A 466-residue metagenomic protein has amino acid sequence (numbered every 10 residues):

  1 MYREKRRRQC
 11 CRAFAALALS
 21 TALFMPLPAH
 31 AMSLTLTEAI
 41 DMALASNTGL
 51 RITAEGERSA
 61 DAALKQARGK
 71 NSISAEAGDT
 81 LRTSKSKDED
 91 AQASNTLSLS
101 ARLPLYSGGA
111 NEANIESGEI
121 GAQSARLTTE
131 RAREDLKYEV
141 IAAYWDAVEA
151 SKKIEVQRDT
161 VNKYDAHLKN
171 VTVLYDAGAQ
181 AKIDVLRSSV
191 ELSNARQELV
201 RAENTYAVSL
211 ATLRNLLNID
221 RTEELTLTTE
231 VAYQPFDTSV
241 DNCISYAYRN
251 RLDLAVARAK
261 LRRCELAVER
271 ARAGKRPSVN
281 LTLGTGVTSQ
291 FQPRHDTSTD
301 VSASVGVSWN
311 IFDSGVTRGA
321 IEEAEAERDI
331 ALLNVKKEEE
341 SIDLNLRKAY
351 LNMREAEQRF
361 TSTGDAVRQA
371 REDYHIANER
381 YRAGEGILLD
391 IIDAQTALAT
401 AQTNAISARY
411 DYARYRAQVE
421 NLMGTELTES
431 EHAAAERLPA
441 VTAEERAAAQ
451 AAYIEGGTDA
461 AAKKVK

Functional and structural regions predicted by a protein language model:
Y2-R6, T129-Y246, A349-N352, A356-R359 (+4 more regions): Periplasmic alpha-helical coiled-coil/stalk elements that build and connect Gram-negative outer-membrane
R3-R6, H30, N404-K466: Acidic, low-complexity, intrinsically disordered peripheral segments
A15-P26: Bacterial N-terminal signal peptides
A31-T37: Cleaved targeting-peptide boundary
E38-Y106, T128, Y138, I219 (+6 more regions): A small-residue-enriched
R51-E55, R68-G69, L105-R133, R158 (+10 more regions): Sec/SRP-type N-terminal targeting helices
Y175-A179, Y381-E385, L422, E426: A short glycine-centered flexible hinge/capping loop motif at secondary-structure junctions
A202, L252, A408: Metallo-beta-lactamase
